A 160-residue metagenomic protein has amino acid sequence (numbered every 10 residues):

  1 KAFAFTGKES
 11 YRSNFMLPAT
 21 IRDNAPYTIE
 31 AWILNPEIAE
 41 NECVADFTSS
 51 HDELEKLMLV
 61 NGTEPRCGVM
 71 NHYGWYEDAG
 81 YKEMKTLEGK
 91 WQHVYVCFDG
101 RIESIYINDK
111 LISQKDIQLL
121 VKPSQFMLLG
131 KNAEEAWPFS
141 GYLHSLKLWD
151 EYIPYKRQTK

Functional and structural regions predicted by a protein language model:
T6-V69, I102-E103, E134-P138, L148-T159: Extracellular glycan-recognition modules
M16-A19, G80-T86, D116-Q118: Beta-strand-rich interaction surfaces with strong enrichment in secreted/lumenal proteins
G68-H93: Short, aromatic/His-centered strand-loop micro-motif at the edge of beta-sheets
K90-S104: Localized edge beta-strand/strand-to-loop motifs within extracellular or lumenal beta-rich domains
K115-L143: Flexible glycan-contacting loops in extracellular carbohydrate-active proteins
